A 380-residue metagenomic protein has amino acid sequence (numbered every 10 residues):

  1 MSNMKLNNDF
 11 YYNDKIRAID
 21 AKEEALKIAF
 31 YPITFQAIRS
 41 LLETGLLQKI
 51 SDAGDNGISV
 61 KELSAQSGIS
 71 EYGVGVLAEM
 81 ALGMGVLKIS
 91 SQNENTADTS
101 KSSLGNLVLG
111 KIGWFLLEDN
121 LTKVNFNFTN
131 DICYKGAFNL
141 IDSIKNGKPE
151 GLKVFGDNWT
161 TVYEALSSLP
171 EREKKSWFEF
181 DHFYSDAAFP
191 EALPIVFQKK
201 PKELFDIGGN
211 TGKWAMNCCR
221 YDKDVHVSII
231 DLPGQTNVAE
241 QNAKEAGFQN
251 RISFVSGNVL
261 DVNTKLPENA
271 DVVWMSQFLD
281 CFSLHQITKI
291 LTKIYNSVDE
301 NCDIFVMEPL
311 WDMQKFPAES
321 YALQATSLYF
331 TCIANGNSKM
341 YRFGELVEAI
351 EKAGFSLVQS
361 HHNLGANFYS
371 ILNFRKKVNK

Functional and structural regions predicted by a protein language model:
S2-I89, Q198, E203-K380: Alpha-helical subdomain
D9-I16, K22-D55, A65-Q66, Y72-K202: Conserved Class I S-adenosyl-L-methionine-dependent methyltransferase catalytic core
